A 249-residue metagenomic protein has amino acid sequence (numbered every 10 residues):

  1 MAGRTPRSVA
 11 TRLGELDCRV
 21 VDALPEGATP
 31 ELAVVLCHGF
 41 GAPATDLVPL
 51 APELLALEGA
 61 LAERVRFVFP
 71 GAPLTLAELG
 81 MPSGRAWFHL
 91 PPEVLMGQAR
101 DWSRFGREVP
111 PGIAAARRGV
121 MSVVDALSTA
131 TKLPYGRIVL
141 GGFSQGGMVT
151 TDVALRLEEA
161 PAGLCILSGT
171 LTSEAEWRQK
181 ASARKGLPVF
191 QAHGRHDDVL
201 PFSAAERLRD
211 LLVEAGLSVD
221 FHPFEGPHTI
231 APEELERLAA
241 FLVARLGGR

Functional and structural regions predicted by a protein language model:
A10-A23, A28-L133: Serine-hydrolase catalytic machinery in alpha/beta-hydrolase-like enzymes
P49, D152-R156: Active-site signature of alpha/beta-hydrolase-fold catalytic machinery across serine- and Asp/Cys-nucleophile hydrolases
P49-A51, W177, P201-L211: Short alpha-helix in the alpha/beta-hydrolase fold that links the catalytic acid
K132-G142: Alpha/beta-hydrolase fold nucleophile elbow
G142-G146, T150: Gly/Ala-rich beta-loop-alpha elbow adjacent to hydrolase catalytic centers
E159-L171: A conserved short beta-strand
F190-H193, D197: Short beta-strand/loop motif that positions the catalytic acidic residue of the alpha/beta-hydrolase fold
S203-R249: C-terminal catalytic histidine-bearing segment of alpha/beta-hydrolase fold enzymes
